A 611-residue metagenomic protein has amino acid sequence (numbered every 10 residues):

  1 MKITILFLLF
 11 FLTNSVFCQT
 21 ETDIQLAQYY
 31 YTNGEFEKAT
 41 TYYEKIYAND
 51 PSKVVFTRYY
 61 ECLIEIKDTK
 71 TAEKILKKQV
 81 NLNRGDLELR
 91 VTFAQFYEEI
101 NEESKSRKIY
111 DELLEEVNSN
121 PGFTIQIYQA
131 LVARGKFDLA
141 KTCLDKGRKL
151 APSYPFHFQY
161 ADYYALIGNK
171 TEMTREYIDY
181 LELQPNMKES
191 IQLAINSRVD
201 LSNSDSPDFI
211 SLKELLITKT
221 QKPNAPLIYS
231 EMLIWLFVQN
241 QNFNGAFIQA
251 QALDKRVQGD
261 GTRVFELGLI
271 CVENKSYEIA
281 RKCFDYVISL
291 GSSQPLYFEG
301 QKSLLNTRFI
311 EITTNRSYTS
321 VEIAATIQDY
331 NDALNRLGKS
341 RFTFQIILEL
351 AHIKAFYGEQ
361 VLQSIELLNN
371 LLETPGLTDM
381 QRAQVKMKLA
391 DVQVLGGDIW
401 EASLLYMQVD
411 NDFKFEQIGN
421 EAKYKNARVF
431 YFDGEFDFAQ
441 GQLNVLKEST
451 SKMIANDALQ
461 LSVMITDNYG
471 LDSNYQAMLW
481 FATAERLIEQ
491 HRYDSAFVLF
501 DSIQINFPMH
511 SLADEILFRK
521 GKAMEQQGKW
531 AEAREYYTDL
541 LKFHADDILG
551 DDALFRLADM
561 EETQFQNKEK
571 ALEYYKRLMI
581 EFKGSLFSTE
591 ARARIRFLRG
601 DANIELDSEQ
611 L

Functional and structural regions predicted by a protein language model:
M1-K2, T20: N-terminal hydrophobic targeting signals that begin at the initiator methionine
I3-T13: Sec-dependent N-terminal signal peptides
C18-L611: Acidic, polar-rich low-complexity tracts and alpha-helical solenoid repeat scaffolds
